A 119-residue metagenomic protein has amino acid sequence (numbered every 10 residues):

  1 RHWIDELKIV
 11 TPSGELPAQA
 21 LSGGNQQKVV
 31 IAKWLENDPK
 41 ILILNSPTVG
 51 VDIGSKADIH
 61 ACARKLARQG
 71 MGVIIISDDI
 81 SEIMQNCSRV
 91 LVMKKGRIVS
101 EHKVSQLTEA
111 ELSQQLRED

Functional and structural regions predicted by a protein language model:
R1-D119: Glycine-rich phosphate-binding loops of nucleotide-dependent enzymes
